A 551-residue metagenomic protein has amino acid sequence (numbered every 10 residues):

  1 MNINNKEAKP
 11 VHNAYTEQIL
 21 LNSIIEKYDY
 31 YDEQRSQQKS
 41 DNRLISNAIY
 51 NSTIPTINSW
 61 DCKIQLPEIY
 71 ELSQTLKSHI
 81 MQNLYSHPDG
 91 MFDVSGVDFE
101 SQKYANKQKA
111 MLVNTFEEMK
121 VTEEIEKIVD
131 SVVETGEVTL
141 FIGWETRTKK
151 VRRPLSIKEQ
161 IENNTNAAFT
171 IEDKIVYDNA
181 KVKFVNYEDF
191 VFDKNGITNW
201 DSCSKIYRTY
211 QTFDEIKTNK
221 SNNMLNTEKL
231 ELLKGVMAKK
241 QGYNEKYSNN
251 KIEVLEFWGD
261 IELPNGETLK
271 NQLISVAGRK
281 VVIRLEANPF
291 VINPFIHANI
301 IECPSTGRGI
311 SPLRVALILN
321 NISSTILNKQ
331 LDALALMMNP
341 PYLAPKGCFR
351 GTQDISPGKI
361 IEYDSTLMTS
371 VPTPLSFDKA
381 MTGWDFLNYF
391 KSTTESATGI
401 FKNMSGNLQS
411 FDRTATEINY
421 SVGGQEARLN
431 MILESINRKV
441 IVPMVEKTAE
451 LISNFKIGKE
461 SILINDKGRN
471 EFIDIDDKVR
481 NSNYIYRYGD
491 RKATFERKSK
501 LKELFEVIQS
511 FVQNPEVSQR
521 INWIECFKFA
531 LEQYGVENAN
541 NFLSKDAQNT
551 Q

Functional and structural regions predicted by a protein language model:
M1-D61, V132, L140, K149-I171 (+9 more regions): C-terminal anchoring/interaction modules
M1-Q272, A277, T382, F386-Y389: Extended, helix-rich architectural segments
I274-A277, R284-P294: Hydrophobic/aromatic interaction determinants used to assemble and anchor large protein complexes
